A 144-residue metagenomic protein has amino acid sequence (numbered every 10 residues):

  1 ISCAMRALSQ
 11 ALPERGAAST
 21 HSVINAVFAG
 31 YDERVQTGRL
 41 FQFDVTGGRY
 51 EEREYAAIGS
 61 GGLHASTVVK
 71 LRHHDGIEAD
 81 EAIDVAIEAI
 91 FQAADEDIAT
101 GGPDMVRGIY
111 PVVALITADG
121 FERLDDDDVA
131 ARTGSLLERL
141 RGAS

Functional and structural regions predicted by a protein language model:
I1-S144: Long, low-complexity N-terminal extensions
